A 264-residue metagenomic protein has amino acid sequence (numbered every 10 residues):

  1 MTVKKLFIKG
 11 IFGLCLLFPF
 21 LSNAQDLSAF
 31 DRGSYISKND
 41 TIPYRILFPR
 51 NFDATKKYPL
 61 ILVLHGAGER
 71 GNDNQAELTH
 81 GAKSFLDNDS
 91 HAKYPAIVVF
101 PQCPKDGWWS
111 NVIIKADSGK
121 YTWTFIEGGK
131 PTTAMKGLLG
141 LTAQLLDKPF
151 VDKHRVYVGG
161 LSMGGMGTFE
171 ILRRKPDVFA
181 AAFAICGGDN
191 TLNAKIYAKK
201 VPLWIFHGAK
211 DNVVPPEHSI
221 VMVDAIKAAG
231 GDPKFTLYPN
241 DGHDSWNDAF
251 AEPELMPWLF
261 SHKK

Functional and structural regions predicted by a protein language model:
M1-L27: Bacterial Sec-dependent N-terminal signal peptides
L6, S22-L60, G68, A96 (+8 more regions): A domain-start/cap signature at the N-terminus of enzymes
N51-K56, N111-L161: Gly/Ser-rich "nucleophile elbow"/oxyanion-hole loop immediately N-terminal to the catalytic nucleophile in hydrolases
L64-G66, H207: The conserved beta1-alpha1 loop
E69-M135: Active-site machinery of serine-nucleophile hydrolases
Y94, A198-L203: Short, proline-enriched alpha-helix->beta-strand connector loops that line the catalytic pocket of alpha/beta-hydrolase
A143-Y197: Primarily recognizes the serine-hydrolase "nucleophile elbow" in alpha/beta-hydrolase and SGNH/GDSL folds
I185, N193, P202-K264: C-terminal catalytic histidine-bearing segment of alpha/beta-hydrolase fold enzymes
